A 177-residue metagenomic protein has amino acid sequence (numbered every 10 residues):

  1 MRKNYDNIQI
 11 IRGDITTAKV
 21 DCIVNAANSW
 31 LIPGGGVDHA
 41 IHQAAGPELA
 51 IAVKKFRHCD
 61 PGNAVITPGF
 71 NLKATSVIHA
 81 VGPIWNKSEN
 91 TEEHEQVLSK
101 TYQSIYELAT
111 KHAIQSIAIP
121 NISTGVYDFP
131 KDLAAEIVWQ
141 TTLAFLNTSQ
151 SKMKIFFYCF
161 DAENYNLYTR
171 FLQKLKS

Functional and structural regions predicted by a protein language model:
M1-H112: Glycine-/small-residue-enriched capping loops at alpha/beta junctions
W85-S177: Phosphate/ribose-phosphate-bearing ligand recognition and processing surfaces, centered on ADP-ribose/NAD(+/P+) systems
